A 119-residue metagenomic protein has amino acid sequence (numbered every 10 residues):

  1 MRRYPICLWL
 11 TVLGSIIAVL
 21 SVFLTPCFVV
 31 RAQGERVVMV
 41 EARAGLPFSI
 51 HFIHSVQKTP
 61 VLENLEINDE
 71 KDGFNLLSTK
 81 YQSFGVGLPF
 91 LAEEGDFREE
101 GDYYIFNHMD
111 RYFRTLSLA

Functional and structural regions predicted by a protein language model:
M1-I6: Positively charged n-region of N-terminal signal peptides that target proteins for export
C7-T25: Hydrophobic membrane-insertion alpha-helices, especially the h-region of bacterial N-terminal signal peptides
S15-I17, H51-H54, Q82-F84, L116: Intrinsically disordered, low-complexity segments enriched in polar/charged residues with Gly/Pro, especially when
I16-A18, R36-V38, E63-N64, F90-E94: Intrinsically disordered, low-complexity boundary segments flanking structured domains
P26-A32: A short beta-strand micro-motif
A32-Y81: N-terminal secretory signal peptides
G73-A119: An exposed acidic His-Trp-rich patch
